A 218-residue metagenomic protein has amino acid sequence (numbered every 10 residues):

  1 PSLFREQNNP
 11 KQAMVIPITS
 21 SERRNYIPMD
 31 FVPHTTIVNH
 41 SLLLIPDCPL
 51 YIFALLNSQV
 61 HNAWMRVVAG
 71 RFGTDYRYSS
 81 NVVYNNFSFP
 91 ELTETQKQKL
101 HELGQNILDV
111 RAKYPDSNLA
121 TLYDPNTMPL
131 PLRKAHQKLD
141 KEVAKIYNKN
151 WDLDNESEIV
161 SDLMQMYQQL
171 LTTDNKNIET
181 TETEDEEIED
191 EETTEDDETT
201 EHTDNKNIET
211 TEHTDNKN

Functional and structural regions predicted by a protein language model:
P1-E198, K217-N218: S-adenosyl-L-methionine
N205, T210: Functional cleft and adjacent loop/helix regions within the main domain that mediate ligand binding or catalysis
